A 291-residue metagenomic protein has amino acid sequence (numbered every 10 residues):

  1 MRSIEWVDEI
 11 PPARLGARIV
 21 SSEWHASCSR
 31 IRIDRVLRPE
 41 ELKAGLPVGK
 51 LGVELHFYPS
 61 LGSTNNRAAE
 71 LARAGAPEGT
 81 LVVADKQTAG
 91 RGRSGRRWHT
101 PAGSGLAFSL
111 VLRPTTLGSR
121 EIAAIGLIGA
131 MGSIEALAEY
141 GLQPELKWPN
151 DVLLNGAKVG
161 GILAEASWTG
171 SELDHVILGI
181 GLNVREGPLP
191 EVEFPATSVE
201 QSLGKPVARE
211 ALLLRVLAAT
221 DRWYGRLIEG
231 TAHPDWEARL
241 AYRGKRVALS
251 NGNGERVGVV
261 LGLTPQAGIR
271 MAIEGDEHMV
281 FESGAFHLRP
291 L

Functional and structural regions predicted by a protein language model:
I4-W6, A13-E139: N-terminal lobe of the biotin/lipoate ligase/transferase fold
P12-A13, A26, E191, L291: Generic low-complexity segments that are intrinsically disordered, proline-rich and/or Lys/Arg-biased
E78, D85-T88, R96-S104, S109-L291: Catalytic beta-strand/loop module used to bind and position nucleotide/cofactor moieties in cofactor-attachment
